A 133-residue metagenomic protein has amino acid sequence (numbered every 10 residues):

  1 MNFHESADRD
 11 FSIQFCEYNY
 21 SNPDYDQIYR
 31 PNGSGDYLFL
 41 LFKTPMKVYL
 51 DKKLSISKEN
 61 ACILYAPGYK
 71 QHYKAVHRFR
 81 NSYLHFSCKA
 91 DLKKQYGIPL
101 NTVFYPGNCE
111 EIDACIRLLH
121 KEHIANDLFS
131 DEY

Functional and structural regions predicted by a protein language model:
M1-S12, E122: A short, N-terminal "cap"/entry segment at the start of jelly-roll beta-barrel domains of the cupin/DSBH fold
N2, F39, I63-L64, F86 (+1 more regions): Generic hydrophobic secondary-structure signal
R9-T102, D131: N-terminal regulatory/effector-sensing and dimerization cores that precede helix-turn-helix DNA-binding domains
Y96-Y133: Amphipathic alpha-helical segments enriched in hydrophobic/aromatic residues interleaved with Lys/Arg
